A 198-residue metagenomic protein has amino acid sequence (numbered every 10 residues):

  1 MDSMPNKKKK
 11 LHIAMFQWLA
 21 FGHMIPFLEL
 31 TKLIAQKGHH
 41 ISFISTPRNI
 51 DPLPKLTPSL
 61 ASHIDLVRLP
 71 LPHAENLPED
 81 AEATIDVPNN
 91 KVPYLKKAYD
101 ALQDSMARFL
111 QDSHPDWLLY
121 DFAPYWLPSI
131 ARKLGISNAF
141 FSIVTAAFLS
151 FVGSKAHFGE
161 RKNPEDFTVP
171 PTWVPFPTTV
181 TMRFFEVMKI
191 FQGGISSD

Functional and structural regions predicted by a protein language model:
M1-D198: Glycosyltransferase specificity loop/lid
